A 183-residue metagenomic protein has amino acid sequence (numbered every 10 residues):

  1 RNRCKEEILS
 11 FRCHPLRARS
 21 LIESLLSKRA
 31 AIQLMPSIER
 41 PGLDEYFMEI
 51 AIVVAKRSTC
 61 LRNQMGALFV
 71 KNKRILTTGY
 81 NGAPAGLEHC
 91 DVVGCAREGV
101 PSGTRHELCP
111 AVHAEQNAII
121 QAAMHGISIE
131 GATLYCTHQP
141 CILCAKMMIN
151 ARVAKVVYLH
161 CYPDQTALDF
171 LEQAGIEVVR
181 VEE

Functional and structural regions predicted by a protein language model:
R12, S20-E183: Zinc-dependent deaminase catalytic domain
